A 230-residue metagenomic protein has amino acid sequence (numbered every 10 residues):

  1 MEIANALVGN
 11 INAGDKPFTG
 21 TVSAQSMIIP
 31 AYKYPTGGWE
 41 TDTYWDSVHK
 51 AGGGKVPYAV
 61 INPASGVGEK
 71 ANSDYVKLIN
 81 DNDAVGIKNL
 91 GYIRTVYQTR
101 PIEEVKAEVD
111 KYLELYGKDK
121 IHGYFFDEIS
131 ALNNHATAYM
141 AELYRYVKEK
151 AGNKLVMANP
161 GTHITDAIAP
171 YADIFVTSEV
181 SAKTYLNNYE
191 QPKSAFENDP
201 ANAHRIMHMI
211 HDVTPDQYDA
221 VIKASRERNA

Functional and structural regions predicted by a protein language model:
A4, N10-A230: Glycan-processing catalytic domains of CAZymes
